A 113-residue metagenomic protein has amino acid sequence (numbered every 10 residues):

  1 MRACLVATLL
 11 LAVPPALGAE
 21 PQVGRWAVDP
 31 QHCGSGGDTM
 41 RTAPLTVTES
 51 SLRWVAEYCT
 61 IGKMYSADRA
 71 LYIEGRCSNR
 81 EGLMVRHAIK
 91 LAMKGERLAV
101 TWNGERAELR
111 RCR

Functional and structural regions predicted by a protein language model:
M1-C4: Positively charged n-region of N-terminal signal peptides that target proteins for export
T8-G18: Hydrophobic h-region of N-terminal signal peptides that target proteins for export in Gram-negative bacteria
A16-R25, R113: N-terminal helix-cap/turn-to-beta initiation motif at the start of protein domains
P21-A56, L83-V85: Short, solvent-exposed loop/hinge segments that bridge or flank secondary-structure elements
H32, E74-R113: Beta-sheet ligand-binding and adhesion/scaffold domains
P44-T46, I61-Y65, I89-M93: Short, exposed beta-strand/loop patches in secreted or surface proteins that constitute
T48-C77: Central antiparallel beta-sheet cores of small beta-barrel/beta-sandwich binding domains
